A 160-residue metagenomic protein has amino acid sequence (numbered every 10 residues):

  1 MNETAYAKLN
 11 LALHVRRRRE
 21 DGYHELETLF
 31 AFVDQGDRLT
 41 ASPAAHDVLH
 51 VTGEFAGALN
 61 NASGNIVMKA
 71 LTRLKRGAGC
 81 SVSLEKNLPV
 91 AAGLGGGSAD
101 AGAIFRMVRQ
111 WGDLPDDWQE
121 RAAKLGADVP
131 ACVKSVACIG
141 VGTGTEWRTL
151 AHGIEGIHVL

Functional and structural regions predicted by a protein language model:
M1-T52: N-terminal, positively charged, Ser/Thr/Ala/Gly-biased leader segments that form transit/presequence-like amphipathic
N2-A5, A12-H14, R18-E25, W111-L160: ATP-dependent small-molecule kinase catalytic core of the GHMP/sugar-kinase superfamily and closely related
E3-A5, V15-E20, A56-A58, A70-R76 (+1 more regions): N-terminal lobe of the biotin/lipoate ligase/transferase fold
E27, C80-G93: Short pre-catalytic strand/loop immediately N-terminal to key active-site residues, enriched for Gly-Thr
R38-L74: Glycine-rich, flexible beta-strand/loop modules in the N-terminal catalytic cores of phosphate-handling
L39, M68-G77, A101, F105-G112: Alpha-helix C-terminal capping segments
A92-W118, A131: DPxDG-like acidic metal-binding loop motif
